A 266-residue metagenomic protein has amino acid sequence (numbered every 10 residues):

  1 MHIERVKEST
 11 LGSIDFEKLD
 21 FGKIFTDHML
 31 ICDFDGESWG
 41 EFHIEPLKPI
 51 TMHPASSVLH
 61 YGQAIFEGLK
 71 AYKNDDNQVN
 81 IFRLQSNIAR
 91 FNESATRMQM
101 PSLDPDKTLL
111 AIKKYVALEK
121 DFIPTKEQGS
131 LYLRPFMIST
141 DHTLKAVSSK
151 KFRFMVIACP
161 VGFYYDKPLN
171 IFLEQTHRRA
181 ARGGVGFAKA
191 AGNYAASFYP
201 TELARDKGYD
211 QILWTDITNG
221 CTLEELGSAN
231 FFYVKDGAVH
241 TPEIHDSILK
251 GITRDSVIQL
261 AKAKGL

Functional and structural regions predicted by a protein language model:
M1-Y115, F136, T143-L266: Helix-start/capping segments and mature chain N-termini
P124-R134, I138: Extended, Lys/Arg-enriched charged tracts that mediate electrostatic binding to polyanionic substrates
